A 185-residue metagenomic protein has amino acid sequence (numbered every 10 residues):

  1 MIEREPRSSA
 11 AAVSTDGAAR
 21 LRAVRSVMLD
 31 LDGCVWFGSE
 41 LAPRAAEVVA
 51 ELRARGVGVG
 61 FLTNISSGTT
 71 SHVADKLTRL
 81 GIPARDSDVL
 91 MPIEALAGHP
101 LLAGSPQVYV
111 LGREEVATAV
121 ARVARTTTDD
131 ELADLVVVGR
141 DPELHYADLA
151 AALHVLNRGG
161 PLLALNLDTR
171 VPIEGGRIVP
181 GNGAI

Functional and structural regions predicted by a protein language model:
M1-L31, V35-I185: HAD-like aspartate-dependent phosphatase fold
